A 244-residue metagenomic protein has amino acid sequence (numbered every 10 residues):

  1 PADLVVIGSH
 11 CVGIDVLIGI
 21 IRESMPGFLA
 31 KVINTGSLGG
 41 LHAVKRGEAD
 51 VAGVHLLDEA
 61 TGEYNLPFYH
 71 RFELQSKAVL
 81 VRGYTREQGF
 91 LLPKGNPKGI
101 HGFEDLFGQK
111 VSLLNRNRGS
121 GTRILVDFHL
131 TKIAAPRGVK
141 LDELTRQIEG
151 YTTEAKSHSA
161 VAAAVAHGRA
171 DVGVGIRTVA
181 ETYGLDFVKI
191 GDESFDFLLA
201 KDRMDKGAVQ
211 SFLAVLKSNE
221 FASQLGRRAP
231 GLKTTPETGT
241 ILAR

Functional and structural regions predicted by a protein language model:
P1-A49, E73-A78, I100-E104, T131 (+3 more regions): N-terminal hydrophobic or amphipathic helices and topogenic motifs
A2-H10, E104-D127: Short loop->beta-strand "edge-of-pocket" segments that line small-molecule binding or catalytic clefts across diverse
V16-P26, E104, R116, T122-T153: Ligand-binding cleft/hinge of the Venus flytrap
A30-I33, Y151-T153, V188: General small-molecule cofactor/ligand-binding pocket signal
L38-A52, L57, E154-R169: Short helices/loops that flank or line small-molecule/ion binding pockets
H55-R71, A162-G191: A ligand-binding cleft/hinge motif common to bilobed small-molecule-binding domains
P67-R118, A222-S223: A conserved helix-loop-strand patch within extracytoplasmic ligand-binding domains of the periplasmic binding
L74-E87, T178-A214, G231-L242: Periplasmic-binding protein-like
